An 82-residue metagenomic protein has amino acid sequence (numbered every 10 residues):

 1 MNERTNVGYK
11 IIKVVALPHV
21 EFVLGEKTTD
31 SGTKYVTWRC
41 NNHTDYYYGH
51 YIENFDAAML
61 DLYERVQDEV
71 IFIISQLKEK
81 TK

Functional and structural regions predicted by a protein language model:
M1-A16: Negatively charged, low-complexity tracts enriched in Asp/Glu with abundant Ser/Thr
N6-Y9, V23, Y35, D61: General helical secondary-structure elements
K13, D45-Y47, I71: Generic detector of short alpha-helix boundary/capping microenvironments and adjacent low-complexity segments
V20-G49, R65: Short aromatic-glycine-(Arg/Gly/Cys) micro-motifs in beta-strand/loop hairpins
Y51-V70: A short, charged, amphipathic alpha-helix used as a generic interaction element across diverse proteins
S75-K82: Short acidic DE-rich linear segments
